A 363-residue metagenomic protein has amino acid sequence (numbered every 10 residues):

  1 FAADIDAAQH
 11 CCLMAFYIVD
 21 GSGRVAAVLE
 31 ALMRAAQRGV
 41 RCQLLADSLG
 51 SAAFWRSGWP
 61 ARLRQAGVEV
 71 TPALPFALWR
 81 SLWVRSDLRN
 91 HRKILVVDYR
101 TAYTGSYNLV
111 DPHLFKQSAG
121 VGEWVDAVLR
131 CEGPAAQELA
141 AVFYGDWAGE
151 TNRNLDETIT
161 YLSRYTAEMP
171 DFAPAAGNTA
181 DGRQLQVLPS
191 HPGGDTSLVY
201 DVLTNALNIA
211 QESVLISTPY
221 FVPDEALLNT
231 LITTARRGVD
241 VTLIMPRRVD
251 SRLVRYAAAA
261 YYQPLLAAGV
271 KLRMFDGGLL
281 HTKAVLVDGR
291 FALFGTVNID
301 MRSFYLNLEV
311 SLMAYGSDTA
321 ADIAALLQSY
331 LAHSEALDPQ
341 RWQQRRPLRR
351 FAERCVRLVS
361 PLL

Functional and structural regions predicted by a protein language model:
F1-L363: Charged, low-complexity intrinsically disordered terminal segments
